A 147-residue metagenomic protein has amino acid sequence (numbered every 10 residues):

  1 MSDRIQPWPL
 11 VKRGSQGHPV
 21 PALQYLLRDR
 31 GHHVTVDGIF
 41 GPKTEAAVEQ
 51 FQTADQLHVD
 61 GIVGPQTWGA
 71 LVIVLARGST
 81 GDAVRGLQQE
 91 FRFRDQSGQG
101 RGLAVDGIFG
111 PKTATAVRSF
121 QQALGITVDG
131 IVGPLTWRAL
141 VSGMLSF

Functional and structural regions predicted by a protein language model:
M1-F147: Cell-envelope/ECM-targeting effectors and their regulatory/trafficking segments
